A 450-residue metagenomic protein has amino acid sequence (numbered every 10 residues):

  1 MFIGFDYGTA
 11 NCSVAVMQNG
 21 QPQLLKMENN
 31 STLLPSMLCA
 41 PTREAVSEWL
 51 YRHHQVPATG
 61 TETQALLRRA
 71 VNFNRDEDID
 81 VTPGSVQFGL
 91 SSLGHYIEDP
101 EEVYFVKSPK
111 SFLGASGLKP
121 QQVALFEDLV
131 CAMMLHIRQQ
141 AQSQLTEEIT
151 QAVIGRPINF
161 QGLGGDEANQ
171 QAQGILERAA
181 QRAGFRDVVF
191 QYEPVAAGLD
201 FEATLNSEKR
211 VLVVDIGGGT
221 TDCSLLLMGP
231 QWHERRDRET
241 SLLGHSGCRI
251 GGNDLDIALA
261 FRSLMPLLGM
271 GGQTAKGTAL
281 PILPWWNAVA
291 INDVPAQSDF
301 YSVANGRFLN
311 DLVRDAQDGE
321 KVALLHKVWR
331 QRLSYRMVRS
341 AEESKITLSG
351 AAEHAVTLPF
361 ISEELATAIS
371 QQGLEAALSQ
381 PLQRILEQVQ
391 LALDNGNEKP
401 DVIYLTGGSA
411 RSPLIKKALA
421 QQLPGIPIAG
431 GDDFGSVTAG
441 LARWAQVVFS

Functional and structural regions predicted by a protein language model:
M1-L118, G251-P281, W286-V289: Early-domain small/polar-rich strand-loop-helix modules and first-structured segments of the mature chain
M1-Q23, L90-V213, P230, E234 (+2 more regions): Nucleotide/phosphate-binding catalytic cleft detector across ATP-hydrolyzing and phosphate-transferring enzymes
F5-N11, P157, V213-D222, L226 (+3 more regions): A short acidic Gly-Thr/Ser loop motif
P35-A40, Q64-A65, M228-F360: Phosphate-binding glycine-rich/basic clefts of nucleotide- and phosphate-handling proteins, predominantly
F105, L125-M134, A168, Q191 (+4 more regions): Phosphate/oxyanion-binding active-site loops and adjacent basic polyanion-contact surfaces
I137-A152, I385-V402: Phosphate/pyrophosphate-binding loops at sites that engage ATP/ADP/AMP, CoA/4′-phosphopantetheine, polyphosphate
L176, K209-S224, L405-G408, I415 (+3 more regions): Extended, hydrophobic alpha-helical segments in both membrane/secreted and soluble proteins
A183-Q191, K416-A442: Conserved phosphate-binding/catalytic loops in two-lobed NTP-binding clefts
